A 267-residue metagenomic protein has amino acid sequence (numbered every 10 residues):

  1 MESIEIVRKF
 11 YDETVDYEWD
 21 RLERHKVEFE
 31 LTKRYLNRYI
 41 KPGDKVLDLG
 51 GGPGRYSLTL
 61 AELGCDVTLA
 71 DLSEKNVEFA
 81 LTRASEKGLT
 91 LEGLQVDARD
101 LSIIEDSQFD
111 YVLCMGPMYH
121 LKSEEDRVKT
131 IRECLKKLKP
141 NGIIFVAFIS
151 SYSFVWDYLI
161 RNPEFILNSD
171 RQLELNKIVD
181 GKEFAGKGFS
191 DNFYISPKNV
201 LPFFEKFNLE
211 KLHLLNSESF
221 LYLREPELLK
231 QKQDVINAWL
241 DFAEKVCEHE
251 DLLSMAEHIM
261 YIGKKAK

Functional and structural regions predicted by a protein language model:
M1-P42, R55, T59: Conserved class I S-adenosyl-L-methionine
G43-G50: Conserved class I S-adenosyl-L-methionine
R55-D100: Class I SAM-dependent methyltransferase SAM/SAH-binding core
S102-V112: A short acidic, Gly/Pro-enriched loop at the edge of an enzyme's catalytic core that lines a small-molecule cofactor
L121, F184-N199: Acceptor-substrate binding/catalytic loop of class I
V128-P140: A short glycine-rich, Lys/Arg-flanked "PGG" loop and its adjoining helix->strand segment in the class I
I144-E174: Conserved class I S-adenosyl-L-methionine
F207, H213-K267: C-terminal lobe and adjacent flexible extensions of AdoMet/dcAdoMet transferase-like proteins
